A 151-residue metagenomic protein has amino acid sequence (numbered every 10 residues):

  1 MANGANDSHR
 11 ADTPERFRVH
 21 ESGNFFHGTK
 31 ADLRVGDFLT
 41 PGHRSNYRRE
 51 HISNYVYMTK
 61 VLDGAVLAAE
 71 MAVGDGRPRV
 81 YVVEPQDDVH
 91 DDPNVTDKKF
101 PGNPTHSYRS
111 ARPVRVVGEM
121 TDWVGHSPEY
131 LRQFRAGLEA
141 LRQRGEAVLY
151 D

Functional and structural regions predicted by a protein language model:
A2-G23, P41, S45-V56, L62-D151: Conserved NAD+-utilizing ADP-ribose enzyme module
G28-V35: Short polar catalytic/cofactor-binding loops
